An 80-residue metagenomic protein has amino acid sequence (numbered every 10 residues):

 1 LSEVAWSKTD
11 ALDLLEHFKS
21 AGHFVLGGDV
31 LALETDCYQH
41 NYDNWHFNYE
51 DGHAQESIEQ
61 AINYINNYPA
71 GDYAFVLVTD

Functional and structural regions predicted by a protein language model:
L1-F18: N-terminal leader/targeting segments
L14-F18, G28, F75-L77: Generic structural hydrophobic/aromatic packing signal, biased to beta-strands
F18-H23, Y68-G71: A generic structural signal for short, non-catalytic loop/turn and secondary-structure boundary residues
S20-E59: Acidic, low-complexity, intrinsically disordered interaction modules
A54-D80: Amphipathic alpha-helical binding modules
